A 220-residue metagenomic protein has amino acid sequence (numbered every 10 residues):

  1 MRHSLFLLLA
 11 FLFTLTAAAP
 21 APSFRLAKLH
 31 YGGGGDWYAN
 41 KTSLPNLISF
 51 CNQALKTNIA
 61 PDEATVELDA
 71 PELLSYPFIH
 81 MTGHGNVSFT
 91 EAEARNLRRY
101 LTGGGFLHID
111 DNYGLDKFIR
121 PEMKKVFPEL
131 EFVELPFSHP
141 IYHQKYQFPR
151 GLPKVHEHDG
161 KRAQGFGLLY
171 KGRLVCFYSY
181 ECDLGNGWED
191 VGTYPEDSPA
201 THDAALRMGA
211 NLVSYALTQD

Functional and structural regions predicted by a protein language model:
S4-T16: Bacterial N-terminal signal peptides
A17-F78, T82-G85, D183-L184, W188-D220: Aromatic-Pro/Gly-enriched surface loop or interdomain linker that acts as a lid/target-recognition segment
A21-F24, L74-F78, T102-F106, L130 (+1 more regions): Loop/turn elements at helix/coil->beta-strand transitions in domains of secreted/extracellular proteins
R25, G33-G34, T42-S43, D116-G192 (+1 more regions): An acidic, glycine-rich "communication" segment
L26, F78-K117: Short alpha-beta junction capping motif
N58-E67, I109-N112, L130-S138: Surface-exposed patches in mature extracellular/periplasmic domains of secreted proteins
P61-L68, T90-R95, G160-Q164: Alpha-helical scaffolding within the catalytic cores of extracellular/periplasmic polymer-degrading hydrolases
